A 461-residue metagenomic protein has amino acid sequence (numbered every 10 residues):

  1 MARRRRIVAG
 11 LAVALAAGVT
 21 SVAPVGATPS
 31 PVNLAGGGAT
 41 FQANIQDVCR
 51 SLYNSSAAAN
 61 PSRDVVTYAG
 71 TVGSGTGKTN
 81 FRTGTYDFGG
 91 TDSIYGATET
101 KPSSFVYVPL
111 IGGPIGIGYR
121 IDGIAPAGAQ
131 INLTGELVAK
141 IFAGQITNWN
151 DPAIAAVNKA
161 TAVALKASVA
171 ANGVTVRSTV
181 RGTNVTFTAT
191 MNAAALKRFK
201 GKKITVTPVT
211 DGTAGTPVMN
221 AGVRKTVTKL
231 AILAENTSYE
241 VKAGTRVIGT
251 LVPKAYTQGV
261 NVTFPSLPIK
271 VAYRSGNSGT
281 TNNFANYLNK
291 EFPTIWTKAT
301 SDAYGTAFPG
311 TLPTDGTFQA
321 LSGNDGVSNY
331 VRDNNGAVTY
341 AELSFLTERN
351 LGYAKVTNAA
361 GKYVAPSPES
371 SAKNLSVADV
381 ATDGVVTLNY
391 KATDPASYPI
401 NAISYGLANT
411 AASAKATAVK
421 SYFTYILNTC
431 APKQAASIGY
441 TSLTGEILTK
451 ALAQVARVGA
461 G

Functional and structural regions predicted by a protein language model:
M1-A27: Secretory targeting and sorting signals
P24-N184, A194-G212, V218, G222 (+2 more regions): Flexible loop/hinge segments at secondary-structure junctions
T188-A189: Short, surface-exposed binding/anchoring microloops in extracellular/periplasmic proteins
K229-N236: Surface-exposed, short loops/turns at beta-strand junctions within beta-sandwich domains
